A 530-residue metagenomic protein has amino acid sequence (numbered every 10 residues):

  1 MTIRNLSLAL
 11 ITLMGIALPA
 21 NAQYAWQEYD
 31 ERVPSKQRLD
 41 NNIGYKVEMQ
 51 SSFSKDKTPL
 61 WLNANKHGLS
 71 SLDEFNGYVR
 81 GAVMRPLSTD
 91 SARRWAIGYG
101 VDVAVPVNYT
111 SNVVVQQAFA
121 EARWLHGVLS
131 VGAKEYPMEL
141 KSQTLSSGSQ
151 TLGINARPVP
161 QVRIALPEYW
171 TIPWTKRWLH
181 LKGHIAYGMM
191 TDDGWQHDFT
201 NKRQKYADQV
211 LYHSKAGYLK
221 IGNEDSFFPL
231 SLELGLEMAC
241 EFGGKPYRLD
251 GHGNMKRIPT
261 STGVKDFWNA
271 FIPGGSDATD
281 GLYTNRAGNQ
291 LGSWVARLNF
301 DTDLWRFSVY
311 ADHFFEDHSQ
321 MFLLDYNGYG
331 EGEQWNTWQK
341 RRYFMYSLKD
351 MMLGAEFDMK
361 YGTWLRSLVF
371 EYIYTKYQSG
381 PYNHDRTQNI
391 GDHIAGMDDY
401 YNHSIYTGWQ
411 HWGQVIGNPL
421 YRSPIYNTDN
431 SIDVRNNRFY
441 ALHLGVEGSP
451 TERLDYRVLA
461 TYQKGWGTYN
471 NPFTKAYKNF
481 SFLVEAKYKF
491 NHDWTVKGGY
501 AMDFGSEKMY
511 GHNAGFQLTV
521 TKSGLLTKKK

Functional and structural regions predicted by a protein language model:
M1-W26, V520, G524, K530: Bacterial Sec-dependent N-terminal signal peptides
N5-L6, F228-A239, P246-K530: Exposed, low-structure sequence patches enriched in small/polar residues
Y24-V79, D90-V101, G183-Y187: Transmembrane beta-strand segments of Gram-negative outer membrane beta-barrel proteins
E28-I43, R85-I97, T110, R123-G127 (+7 more regions): Short loop/turn motifs that connect adjacent beta-strands in outer-membrane beta-barrel proteins
I43-K57, I97-V105, A122, L129-E135 (+7 more regions): Transmembrane beta-barrel strands of outer-membrane/channel proteins
G44-E48, E74-A82, V113-Q117, V159-R163 (+6 more regions): Transmembrane beta-barrel architecture of outer-membrane proteins
S52-D56, D102-Y109, K134-Q150, T171 (+8 more regions): Sequence/structural signature of outer-membrane beta-barrel proteins
P137-I258: Internal, well-ordered domain-core segments that constitute the primary functional module of diverse proteins
